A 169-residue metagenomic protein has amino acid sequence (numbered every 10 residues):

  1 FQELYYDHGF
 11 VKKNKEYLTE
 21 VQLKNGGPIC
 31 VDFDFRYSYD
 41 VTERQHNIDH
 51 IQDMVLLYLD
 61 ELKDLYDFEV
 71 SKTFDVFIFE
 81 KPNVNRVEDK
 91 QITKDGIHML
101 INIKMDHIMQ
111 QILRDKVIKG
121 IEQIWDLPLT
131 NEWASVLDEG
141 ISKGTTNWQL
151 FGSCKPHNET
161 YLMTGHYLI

Functional and structural regions predicted by a protein language model:
F1-P128, W148, C154: Signature for HUH/AEP ssDNA processing cores
E16, I103, S135, H166-L168: Hydrophobic transmembrane signal anchors and adjacent membrane-proximal interface regions, especially in viral
E69-K72, A134-I141: Extended, compositionally biased
P128-W133, T160-M163: Segments that shape or occlude catalytic/ligand-binding pockets
G140-I169: Long, low-complexity, charged/polar intrinsically disordered accessory regions
